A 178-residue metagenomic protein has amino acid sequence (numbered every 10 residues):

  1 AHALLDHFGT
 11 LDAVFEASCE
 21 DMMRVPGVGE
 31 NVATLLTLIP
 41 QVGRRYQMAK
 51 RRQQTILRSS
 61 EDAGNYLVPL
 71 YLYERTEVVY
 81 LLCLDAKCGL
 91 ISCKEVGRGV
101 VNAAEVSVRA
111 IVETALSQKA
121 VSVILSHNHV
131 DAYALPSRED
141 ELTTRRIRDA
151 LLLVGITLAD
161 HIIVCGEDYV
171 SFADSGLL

Functional and structural regions predicted by a protein language model:
L11-V25: A short amphipathic alpha-helix within small helical-bundle interaction modules
G43-G64: Long, charged amphipathic helices and adjacent flexible linkers at domain junctions
G64-Q118, S122: Histidine/lysine/aspartate-rich catalytic loop segments that bind and position anionic ligands
C88, L125, D160: Conserved hydrophobic/aromatic pocket- or pore-lining residues that grip, position, or stack substrates in active sites
S107-R109, R138-R146: Charged helix-capping and loop-helix junction motifs
S122-Y133, I163: Histidine-centered catalytic micro-motifs
R145-L178: Divalent-metal-activated hydrolytic enzyme cores
